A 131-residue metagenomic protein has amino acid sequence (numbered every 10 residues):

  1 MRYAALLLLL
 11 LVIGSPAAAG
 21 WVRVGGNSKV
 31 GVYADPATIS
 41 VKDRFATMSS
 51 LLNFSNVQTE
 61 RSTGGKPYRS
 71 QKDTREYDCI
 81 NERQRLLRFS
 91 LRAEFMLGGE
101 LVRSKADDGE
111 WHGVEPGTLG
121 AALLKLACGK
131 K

Functional and structural regions predicted by a protein language model:
A4-G14: Bacterial N-terminal signal peptides
S15-K131: N-terminal secretory-pathway/extracellular module detecting exported/lumenal segments and adjacent signal-anchor/first
